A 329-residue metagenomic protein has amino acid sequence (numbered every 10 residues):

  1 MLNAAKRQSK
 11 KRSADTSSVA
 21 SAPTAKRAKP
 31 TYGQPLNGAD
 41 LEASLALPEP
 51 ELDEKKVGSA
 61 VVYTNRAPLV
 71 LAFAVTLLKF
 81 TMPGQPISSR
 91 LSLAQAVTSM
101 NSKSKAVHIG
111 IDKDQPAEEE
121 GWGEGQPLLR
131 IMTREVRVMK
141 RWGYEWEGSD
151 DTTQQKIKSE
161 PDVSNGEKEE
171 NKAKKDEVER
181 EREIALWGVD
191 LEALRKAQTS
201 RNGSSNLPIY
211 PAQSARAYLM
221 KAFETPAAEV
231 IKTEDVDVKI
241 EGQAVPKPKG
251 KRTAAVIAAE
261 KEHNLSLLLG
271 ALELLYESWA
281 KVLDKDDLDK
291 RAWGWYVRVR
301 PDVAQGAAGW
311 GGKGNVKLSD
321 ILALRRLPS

Functional and structural regions predicted by a protein language model:
M1: Basic, Lys/Arg-rich alpha-helical nucleic-acid-recognition elements, primarily the DNA-binding modules of transcription
A4-S329: Structure-specific DNA junction-binding interface
